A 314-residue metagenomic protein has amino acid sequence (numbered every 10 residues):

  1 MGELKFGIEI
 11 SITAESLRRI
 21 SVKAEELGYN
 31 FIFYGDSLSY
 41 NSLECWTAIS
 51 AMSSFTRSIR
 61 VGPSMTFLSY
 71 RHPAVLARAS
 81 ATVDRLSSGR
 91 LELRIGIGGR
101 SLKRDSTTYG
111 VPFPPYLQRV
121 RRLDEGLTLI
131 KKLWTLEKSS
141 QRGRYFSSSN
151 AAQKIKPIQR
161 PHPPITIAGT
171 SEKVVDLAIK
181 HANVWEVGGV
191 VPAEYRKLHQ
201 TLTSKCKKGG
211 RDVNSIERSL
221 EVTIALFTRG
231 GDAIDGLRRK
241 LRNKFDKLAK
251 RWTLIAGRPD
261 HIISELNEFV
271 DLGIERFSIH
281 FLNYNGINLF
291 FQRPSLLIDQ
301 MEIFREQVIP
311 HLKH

Functional and structural regions predicted by a protein language model:
M1-H314: Active-site-adjacent structural elements that line small-molecule/cofactor binding pockets in enzymes
